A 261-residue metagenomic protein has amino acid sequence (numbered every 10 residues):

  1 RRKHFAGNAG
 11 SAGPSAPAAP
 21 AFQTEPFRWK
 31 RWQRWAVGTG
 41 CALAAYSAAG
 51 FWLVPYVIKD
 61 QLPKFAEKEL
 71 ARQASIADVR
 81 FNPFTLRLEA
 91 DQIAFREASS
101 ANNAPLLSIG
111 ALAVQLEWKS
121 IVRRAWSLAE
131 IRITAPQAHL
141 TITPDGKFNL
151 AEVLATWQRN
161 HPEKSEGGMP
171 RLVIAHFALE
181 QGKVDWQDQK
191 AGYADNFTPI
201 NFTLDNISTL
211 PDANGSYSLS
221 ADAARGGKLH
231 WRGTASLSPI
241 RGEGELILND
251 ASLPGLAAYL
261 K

Functional and structural regions predicted by a protein language model:
R1-G7, F22, P26, D91-N206 (+2 more regions): Secondary-structure transition motifs
A9-S15, A21: Intrinsic, low-complexity polybasic segments
E25-A42: N-terminal Sec-pathway targeting helices
L43-D145, T209, G226-R241, A251 (+1 more regions): Terminal hydrophobic membrane-targeting helix
A66, W186, L219-D222: Short acidic-hydrophobic surface loop/beta-edge motif
N102-A104, A191-A224, W231-P239, I247-N249 (+1 more regions): Beta-propeller and related beta-repeat scaffolds in trafficking/envelope systems
G244: Active-site-adjacent "gating/activation" loops or surface patches in catalytic cores
